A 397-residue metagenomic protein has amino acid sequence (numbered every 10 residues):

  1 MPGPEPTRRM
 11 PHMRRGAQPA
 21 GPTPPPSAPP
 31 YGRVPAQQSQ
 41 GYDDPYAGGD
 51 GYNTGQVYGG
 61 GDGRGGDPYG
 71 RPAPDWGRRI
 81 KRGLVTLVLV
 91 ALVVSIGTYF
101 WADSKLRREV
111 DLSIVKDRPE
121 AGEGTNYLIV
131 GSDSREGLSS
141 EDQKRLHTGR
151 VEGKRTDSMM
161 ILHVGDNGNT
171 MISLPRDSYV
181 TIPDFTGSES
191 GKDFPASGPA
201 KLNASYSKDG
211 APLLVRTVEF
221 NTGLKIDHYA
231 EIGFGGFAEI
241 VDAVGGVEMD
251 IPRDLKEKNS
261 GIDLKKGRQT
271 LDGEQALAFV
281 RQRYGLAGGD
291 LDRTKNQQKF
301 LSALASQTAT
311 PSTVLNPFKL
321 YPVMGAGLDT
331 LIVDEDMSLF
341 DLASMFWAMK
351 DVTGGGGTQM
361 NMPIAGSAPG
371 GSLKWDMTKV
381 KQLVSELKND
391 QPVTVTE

Functional and structural regions predicted by a protein language model:
P2-E397: Non-catalytic, solvent-exposed segments at the cell envelope interface
